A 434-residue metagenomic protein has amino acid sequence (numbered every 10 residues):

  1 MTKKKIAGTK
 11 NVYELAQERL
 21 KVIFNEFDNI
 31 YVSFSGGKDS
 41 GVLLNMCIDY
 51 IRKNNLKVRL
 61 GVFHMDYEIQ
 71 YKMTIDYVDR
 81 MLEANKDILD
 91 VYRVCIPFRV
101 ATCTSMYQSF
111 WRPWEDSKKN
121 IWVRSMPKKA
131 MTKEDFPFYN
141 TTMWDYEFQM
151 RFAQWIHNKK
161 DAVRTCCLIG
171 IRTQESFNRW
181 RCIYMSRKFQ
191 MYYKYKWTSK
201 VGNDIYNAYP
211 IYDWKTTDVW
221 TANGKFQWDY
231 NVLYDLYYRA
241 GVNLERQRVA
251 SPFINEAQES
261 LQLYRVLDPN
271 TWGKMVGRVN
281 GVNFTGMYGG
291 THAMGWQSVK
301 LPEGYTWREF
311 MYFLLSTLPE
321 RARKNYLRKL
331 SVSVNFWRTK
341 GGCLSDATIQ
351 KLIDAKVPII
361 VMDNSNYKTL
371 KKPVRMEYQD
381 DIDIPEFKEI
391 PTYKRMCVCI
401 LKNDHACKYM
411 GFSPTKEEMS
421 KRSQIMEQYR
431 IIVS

Functional and structural regions predicted by a protein language model:
M1-Y31, S40-S434: Nucleotide-activated chemistry modules centered on ATP-dependent adenylation/adenylyltransferase
F34: The Walker A (P-loop) glycine that initiates the GxxxxGKT/S ATP-binding motif of P-loop NTPases
G37: Conserved G/P- and acidic residue-centered "switch" motifs that form tight phosphate/ATP-binding loops in soluble
